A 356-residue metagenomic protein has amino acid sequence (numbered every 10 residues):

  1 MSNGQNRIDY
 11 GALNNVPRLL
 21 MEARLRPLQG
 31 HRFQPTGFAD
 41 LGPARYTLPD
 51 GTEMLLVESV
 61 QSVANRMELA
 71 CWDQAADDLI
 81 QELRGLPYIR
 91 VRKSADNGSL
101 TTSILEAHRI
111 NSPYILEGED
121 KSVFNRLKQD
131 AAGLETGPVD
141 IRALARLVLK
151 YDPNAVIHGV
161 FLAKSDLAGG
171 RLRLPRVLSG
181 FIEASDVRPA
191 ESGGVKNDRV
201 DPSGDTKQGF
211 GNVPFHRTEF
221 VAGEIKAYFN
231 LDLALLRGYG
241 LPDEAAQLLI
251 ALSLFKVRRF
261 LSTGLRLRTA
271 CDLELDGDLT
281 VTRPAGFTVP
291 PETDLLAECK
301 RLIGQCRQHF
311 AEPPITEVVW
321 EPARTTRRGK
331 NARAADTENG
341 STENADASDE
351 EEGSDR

Functional and structural regions predicted by a protein language model:
M1-P35, D40-L55, D78-L79, R84-Y88 (+2 more regions): Basic polyanion-binding and macromolecular-assembly surfaces
V63-D73: Short active-site loop/helix that positions an aromatic residue
